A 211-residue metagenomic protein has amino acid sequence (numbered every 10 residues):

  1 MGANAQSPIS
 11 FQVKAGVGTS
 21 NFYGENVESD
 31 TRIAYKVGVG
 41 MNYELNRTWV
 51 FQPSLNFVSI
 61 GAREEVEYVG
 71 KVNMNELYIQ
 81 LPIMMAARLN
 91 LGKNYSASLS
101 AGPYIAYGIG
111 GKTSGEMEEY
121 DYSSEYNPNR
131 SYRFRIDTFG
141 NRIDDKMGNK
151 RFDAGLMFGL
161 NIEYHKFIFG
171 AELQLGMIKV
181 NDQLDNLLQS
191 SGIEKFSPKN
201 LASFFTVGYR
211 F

Functional and structural regions predicted by a protein language model:
A5-G38: Short glycine/proline- and aromatic-enriched beta-strand/turn motifs that initiate or cap beta-hairpins
Q6, N46, V58, N90-N94 (+1 more regions): Outer-membrane beta-barrel channels and translocator barrels
V13-V17, V37-Y43, L55-F57, I79-A87 (+4 more regions): Residues on the lipid-exposed face of transmembrane beta-strands in outer-membrane beta-barrel proteins
G18-F22, V58-A62, Y104-G110, Q174-V180: Structural signature of outer-membrane beta-barrel domains
Y23-E28, R63-G70, G111-Y120, N181-L188: Outer-membrane beta-barrel translocator domains and adjoining extracellular loop/strand segments of Gram-negative
V27-I33, G70-L77, M147-K150, E194-K199: Replace "Gram-negative outer membrane beta-barrel proteins" with "bacterial and organellar outer membrane beta-barrel
S29-K71: Glycine- and aromatic-enriched membrane insertion/assembly motifs of diderm outer-membrane and organelle channel
N56, R63, E76, D153-F211: Predominantly the C-terminal beta-signal and adjacent terminal strand-loop region of outer-membrane beta-barrel
